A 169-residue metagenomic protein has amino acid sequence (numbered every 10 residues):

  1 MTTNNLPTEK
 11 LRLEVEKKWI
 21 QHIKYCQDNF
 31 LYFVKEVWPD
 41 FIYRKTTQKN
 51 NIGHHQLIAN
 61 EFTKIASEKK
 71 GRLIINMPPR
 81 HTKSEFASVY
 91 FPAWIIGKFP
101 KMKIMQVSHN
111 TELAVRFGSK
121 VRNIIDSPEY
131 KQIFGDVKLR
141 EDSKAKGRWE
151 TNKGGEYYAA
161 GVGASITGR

Functional and structural regions predicted by a protein language model:
M1-K70: N-terminal accessory segments
Q56-T63, E85-G97: Contiguous, well-ordered alpha-helical segments that form the cores/surfaces of helical PPI scaffolds
K70-P92: Walker A/P-loop
R72-I74, K103-M105, E156: Residue-level preference for the first positions of well-ordered beta-strands
H81-A87, G97-K103, S108: Alpha-helix boundary/capping segments in eukaryotic regulatory proteins
K83-S84, G163-R169: SF2 helicase motor core recognition
W94-K103, D126-Y130: Post-Walker A helix-loop "phosphate-sensing" segment adjacent to the P-loop in P-loop NTPases
V107-G163: Conserved nucleotide-state-sensing and coupling region of NTP-binding domains
